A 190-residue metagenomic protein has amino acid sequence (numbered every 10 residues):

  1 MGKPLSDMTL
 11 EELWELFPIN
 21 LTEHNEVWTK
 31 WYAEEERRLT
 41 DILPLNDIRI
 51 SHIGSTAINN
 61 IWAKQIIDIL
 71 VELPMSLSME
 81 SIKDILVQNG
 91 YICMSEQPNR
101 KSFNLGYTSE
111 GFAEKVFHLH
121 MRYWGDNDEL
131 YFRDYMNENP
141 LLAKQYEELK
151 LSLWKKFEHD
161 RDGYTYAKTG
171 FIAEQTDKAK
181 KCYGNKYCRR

Functional and structural regions predicted by a protein language model:
M1-S51, A173: Helical scaffold of the NTase/Pol beta-like nucleotidyltransferase catalytic core
F17-E26, L70-E72, F132-M136: Short histidine-centered catalytic/ligand-binding loop motif
L39-E80: Active-site nucleotide-donor binding segment shared across nucleotidyl transfer reactions
S81-N89: Short amphipathic alpha-helices in soluble, non-transmembrane regions that often serve as interface/regulatory elements
Y91-W124: Conserved catalytic core of two-metal-ion nucleotidyltransferases
Y123, N127-R190: Catalytic cores of NTP-dependent nucleotidyl/adenyl transfer enzymes across multiple folds
